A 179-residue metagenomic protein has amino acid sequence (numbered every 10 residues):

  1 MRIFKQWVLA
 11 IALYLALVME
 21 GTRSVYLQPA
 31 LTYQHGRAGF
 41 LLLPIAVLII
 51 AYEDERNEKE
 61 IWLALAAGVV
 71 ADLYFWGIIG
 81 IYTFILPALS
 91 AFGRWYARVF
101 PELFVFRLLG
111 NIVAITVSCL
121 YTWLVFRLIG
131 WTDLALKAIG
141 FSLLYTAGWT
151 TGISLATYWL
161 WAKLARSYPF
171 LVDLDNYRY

Functional and structural regions predicted by a protein language model:
M1-Y179: Terminal, non-globular segments
